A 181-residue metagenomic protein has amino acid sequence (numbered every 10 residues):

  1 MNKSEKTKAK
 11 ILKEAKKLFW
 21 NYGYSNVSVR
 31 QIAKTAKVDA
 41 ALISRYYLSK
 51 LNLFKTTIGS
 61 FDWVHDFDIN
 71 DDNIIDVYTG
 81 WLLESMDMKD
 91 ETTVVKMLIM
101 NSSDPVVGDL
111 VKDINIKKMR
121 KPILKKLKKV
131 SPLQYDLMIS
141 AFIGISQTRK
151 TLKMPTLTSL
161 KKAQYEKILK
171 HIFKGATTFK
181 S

Functional and structural regions predicted by a protein language model:
M1-Y22, N26-K37, L51-N52: Basic, helix-initiating cap at the start of DNA-binding domains
A41: Key DNA-contact positions within bacterial/archaeal DNA-binding proteins
R45, T56-F61: Alpha-helical DNA-contacting segments of helix-turn-helix folds
K50-K55, W63: Short, solvent-exposed alpha-helical "recognition" segments
W63-V95: Hydrophobic alpha-helical connector segments
L82, V94-S102, M138-S146: Short alpha-helical scaffolding segments that buttress acidic/His motifs in well-ordered protein cores
M86-N115: Amphipathic alpha-helical segments used for helix-helix packing
G108-I116, L124-S181: Hydrophobic/aromatic-rich alpha-helical bundle segments in the mid-to-C-terminal region
